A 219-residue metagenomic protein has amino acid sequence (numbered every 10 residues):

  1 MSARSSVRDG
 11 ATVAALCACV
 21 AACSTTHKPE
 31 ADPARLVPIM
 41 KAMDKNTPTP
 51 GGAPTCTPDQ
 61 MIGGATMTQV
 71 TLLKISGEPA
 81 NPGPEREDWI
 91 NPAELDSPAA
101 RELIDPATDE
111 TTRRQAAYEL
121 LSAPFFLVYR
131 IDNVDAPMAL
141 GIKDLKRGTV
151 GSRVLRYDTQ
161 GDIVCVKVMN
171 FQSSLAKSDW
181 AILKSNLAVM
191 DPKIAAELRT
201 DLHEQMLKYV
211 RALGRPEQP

Functional and structural regions predicted by a protein language model:
S2-T12: Bacterial N-terminal signal peptides that target proteins for export
V20-A22: C-terminal motif of bacterial Sec signal peptides marking the signal peptidase cleavage site
S24-A107: A structural "domain/chain start" motif
R35, I39-A42, A116, D201 (+2 more regions): Charge-rich, solvent-exposed alpha-helical interaction surfaces
E110-Q160: Surface-exposed short loop/turn segments
K167-M169: Short hydrophobic alpha-helix segments
S174-P219: C-terminal/domain-edge helix-coil "capping" segments
